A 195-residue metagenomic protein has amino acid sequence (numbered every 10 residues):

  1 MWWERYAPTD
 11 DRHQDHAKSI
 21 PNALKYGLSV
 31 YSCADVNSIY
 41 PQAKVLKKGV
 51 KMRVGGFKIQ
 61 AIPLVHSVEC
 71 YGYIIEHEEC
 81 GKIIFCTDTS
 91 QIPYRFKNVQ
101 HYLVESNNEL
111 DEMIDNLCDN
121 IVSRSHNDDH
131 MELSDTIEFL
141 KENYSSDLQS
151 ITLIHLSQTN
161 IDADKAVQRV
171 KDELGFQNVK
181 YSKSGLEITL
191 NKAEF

Functional and structural regions predicted by a protein language model:
M1-D35: Active-site metal-binding motif and surrounding structural segment of the metallo-beta-lactamase
M1-W3, K18, L46-H101, I188-F195: Core dinuclear metal-dependent hydrolase active-site scaffold
D11-K18, N37-I39, S67-E69, Q91-Y94 (+2 more regions): Active-site environment of divalent metal-dependent phosphoester hydrolases
Q14, S32-I39, K47-G49, T89-Q91 (+1 more regions): Short, polar loop motifs at secondary-structure junctions
K18-G27, Q42-A43, I161-Q168: Metal-dependent catalytic neighborhoods of phosphoester/phosphodiester hydrolases
L24-V30, G81-I83, N178: Short active-site oxyanion
A43, I59, V179-Y181: Generic structural signal for residues in well-ordered beta-strands
F96-S184: Cap/insert and terminal regions of metallo-dependent hydrolase folds
